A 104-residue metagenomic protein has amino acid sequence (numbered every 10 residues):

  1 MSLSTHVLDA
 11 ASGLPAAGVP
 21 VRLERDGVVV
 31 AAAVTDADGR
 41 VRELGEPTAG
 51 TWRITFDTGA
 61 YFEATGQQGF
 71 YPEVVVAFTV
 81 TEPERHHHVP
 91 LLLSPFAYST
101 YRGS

Functional and structural regions predicted by a protein language model:
H6-P15: Structural motif
P20-A31: Short amphipathic beta-strand segments in non-cytosolic proteins
V29-R42: Short, acidic Ser/Thr/Gly-rich low-complexity loop/linker segments typical of extracellular and cell-surface proteins
R42-T51: Short Pro-Gly-centered beta-turn/loop motif in secreted/extracellular proteins
G50-A60: A short, solvent-exposed beta-strand micro-motif common in secreted/extracellular proteins
G59-G66, Y98: Short acidic/polar inter-strand loop motif in beta-rich domains
E63-P83: Structured interaction patches on ligand/partner-binding surfaces of diverse proteins
E84-S104: Compositionally biased low-complexity segments at domain edges in trafficked proteins and select soluble regulators
